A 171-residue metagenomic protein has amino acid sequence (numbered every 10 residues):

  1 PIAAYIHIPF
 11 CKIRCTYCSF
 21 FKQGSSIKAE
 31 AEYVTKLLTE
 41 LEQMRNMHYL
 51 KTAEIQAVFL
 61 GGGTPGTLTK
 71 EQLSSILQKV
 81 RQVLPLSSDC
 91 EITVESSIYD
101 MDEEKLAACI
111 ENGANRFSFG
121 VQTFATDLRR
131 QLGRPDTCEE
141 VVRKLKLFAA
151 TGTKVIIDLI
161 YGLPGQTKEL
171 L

Functional and structural regions predicted by a protein language model:
P1-Y5, K51-T52: N-terminal [4Fe-4S]-dependent radical SAM core
I6-K22: Local cysteine-cluster metal-coordination motifs and their immediate loop/turn environment, predominantly Fe-S cluster
K22-L50, E54-L171: Conserved non-cysteine loop/helix-boundary elements of the Radical SAM core domain that shape
